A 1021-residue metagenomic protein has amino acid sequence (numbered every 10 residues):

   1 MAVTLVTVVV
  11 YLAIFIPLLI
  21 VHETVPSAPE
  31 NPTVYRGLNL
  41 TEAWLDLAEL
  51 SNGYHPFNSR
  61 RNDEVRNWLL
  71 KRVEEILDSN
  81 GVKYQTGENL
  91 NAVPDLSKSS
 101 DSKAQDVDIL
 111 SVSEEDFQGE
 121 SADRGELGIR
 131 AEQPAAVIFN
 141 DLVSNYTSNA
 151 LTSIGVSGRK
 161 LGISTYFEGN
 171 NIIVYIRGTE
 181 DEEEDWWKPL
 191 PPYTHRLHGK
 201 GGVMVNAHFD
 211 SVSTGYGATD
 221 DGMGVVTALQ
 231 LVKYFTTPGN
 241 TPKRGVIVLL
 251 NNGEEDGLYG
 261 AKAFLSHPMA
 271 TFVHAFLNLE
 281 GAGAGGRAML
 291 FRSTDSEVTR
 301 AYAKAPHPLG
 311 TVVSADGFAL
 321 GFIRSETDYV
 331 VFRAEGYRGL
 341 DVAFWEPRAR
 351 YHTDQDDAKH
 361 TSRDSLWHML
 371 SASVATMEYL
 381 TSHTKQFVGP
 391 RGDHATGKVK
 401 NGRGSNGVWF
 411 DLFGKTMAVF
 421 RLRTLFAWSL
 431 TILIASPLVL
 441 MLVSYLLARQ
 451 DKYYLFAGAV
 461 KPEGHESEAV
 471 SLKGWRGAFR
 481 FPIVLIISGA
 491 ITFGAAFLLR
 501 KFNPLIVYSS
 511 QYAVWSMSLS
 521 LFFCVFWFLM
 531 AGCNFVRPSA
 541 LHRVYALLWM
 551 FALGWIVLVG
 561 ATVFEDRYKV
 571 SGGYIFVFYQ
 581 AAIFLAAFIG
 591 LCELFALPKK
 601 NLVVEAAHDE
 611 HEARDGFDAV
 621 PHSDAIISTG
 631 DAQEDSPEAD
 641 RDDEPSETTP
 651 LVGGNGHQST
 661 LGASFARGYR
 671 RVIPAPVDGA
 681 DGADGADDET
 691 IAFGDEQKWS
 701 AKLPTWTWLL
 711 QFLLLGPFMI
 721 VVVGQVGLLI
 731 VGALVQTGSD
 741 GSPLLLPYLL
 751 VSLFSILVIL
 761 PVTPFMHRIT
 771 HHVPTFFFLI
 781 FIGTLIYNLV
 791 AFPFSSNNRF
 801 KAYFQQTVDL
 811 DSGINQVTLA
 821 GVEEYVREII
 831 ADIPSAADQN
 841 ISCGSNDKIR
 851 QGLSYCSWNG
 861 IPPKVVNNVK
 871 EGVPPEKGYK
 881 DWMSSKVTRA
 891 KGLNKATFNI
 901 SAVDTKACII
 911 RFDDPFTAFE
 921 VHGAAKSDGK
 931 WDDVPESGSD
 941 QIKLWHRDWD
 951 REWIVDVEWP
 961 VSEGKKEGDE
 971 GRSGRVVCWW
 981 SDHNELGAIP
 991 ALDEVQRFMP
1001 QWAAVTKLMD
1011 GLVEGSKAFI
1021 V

Functional and structural regions predicted by a protein language model:
M1-A13, G245-V246, L250-D256: An N-terminal domain-start capping segment
A2-V34: Extreme N-terminal flexible tails
Y11-I14, S436-I861: Alpha-helical transmembrane segments of integral membrane proteins
E23-F420, S937-P960, I1020-V1021: Soluble extramembrane regions of membrane proteins in the secretory/endomembrane system
N58, G310, T381, T770 (+2 more regions): Eukaryotic basic, amphipathic alpha-helical target segments in cytosolic regions
N67-Y175, E182, P189-Y193, K304-H307 (+1 more regions): Extracytosolic and intramembrane catalytic regions of membrane-associated proteins in envelope/secretory systems
D78-A135, V143-G158, E180-G199, G392-K398 (+3 more regions): Intrinsically disordered, low-complexity domain-flanking/linker segments in eukaryotic proteins, enriched
R348-S516: Non-cytosolic juxtamembrane linkers/loops that tether extracellular or periplasmic domains to nearby transmembrane
